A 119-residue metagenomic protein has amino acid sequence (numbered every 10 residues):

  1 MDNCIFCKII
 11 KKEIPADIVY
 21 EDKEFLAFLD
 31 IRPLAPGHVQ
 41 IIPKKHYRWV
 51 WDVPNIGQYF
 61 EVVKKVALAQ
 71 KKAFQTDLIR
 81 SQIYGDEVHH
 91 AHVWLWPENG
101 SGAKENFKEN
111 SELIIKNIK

Functional and structural regions predicted by a protein language model:
M1-K119: HIT superfamily nucleotide-processing domains
